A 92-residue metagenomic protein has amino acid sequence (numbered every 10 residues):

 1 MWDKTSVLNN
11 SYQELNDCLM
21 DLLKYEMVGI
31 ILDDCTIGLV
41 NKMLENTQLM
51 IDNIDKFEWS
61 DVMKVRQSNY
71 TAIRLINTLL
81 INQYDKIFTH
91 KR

Functional and structural regions predicted by a protein language model:
M1-W2, F57, I87-F88: Short, aromatic- and cysteine-enriched interfacial helices/patches that mediate contacts at lipid membranes
W2-M27: Short terminal alpha-helical segments
L8-L15, C35-T47: Short amphipathic alpha-helical heptad-repeat segments
L15, L22, M43-L44, M50-I51 (+1 more regions): Heptad-repeat amphipathic alpha-helical coiled-coil interaction surface used for oligomerization/assembly
C18-D21, Y25, L49, N53 (+2 more regions): Amphipathic, soluble alpha-helical interaction motifs
M27-D34, I54-M63: Charged, low-complexity interaction regions
M63-R92: Amphipathic alpha-helical binding modules
